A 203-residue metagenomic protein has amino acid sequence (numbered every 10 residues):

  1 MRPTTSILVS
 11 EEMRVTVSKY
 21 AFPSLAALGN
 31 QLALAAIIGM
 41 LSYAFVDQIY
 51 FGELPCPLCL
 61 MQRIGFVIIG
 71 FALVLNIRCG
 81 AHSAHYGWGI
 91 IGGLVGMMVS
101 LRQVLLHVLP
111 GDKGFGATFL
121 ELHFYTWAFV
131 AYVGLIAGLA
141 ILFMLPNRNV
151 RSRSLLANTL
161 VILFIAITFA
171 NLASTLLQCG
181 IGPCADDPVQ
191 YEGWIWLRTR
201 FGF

Functional and structural regions predicted by a protein language model:
R2-L54, F66-A72, H82-F203: Secretory/periplasmic and organellar redox-cofactor proteins
C56-I64: Structural signature of hydrophobic alpha-helical transmembrane segments
L75-C79: Hydrophobic alpha-helical transmembrane segments
